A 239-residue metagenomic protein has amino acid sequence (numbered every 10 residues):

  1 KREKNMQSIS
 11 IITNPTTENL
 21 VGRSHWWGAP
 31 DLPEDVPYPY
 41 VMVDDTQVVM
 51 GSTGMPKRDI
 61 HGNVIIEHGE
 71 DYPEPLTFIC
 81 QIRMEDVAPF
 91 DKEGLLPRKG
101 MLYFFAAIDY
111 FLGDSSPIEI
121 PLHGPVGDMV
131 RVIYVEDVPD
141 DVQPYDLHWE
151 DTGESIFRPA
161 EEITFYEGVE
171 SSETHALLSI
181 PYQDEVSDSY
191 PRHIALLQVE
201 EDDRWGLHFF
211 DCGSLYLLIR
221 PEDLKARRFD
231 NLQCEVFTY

Functional and structural regions predicted by a protein language model:
K1-N5: Short, Lys/Arg-enriched N-terminal segments with co-localized hydrophobic residues within the first ~10-30 amino acids
M6-Y239: Preference for intrinsically disordered or flexible, low-complexity segments and adjacent hinge/connector residues
